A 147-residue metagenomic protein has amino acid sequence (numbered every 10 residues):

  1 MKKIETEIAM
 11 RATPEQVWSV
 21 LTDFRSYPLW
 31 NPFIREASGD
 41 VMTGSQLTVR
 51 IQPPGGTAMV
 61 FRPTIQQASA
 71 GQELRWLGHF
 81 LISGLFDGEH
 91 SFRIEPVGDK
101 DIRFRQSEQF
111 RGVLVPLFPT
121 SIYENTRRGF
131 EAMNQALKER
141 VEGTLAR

Functional and structural regions predicted by a protein language model:
M1, T43-P53: N-terminal short leaders/motifs
M1-S38, M42: Hydrophobic ligand-binding cavity/cleft-lining segments
K2, R50, H79, F118-I122: Residue-level detector of alpha-helix boundaries and kinks
Q16-L21, Y27, L47-V49, I65 (+4 more regions): Hydrophobic pocket/interface hotspot
L29, S38, P54-R103, Q109-L114 (+1 more regions): Hydrophobic-ligand binding "helix-grip"
E36-D40, V49, E95-P96, Y123-T126: Juxtamembrane/interface motifs at transmembrane-helix termini
R103-R105, Q109-R147: A conserved amphipathic terminal alpha-helix motif
